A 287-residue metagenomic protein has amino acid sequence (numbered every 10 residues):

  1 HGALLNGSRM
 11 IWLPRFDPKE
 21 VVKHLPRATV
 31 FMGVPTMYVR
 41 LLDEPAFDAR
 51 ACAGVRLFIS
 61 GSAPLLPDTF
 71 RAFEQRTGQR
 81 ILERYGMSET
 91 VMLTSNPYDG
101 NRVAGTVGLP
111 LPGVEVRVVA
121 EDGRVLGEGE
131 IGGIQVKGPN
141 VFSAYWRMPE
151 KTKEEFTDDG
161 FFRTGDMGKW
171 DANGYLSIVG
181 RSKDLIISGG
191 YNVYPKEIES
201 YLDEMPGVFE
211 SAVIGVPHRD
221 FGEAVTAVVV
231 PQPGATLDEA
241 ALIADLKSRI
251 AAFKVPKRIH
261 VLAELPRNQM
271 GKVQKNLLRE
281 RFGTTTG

Functional and structural regions predicted by a protein language model:
G2-L4, I259: Short hydrophobic alpha-helical segments of the AMP-binding
L5-S8, L25-G33, L42-R102, E115: Gly/Ser/Thr-rich phosphate-binding loop
S8-R27, T36, V193-I198: ATP-dependent adenylate-forming carboxylate-activation enzymes
K23, V34, G86, G138 (+5 more regions): AMP-binding/adenylate-forming catalytic core of the ANL superfamily
T36-M37, A63-P64, N140: Alpha-helix/helix-capping structural signal
L82-E89, L93, G108-P110, I214-P217 (+1 more regions): Beta-strand->loop->alpha-helix junctions that form or flank phosphate-binding loops in nucleotide-handling enzymes
L109-G113, R124-E155, Y191-V193: Conserved ATP/PPi-binding loop(s) of AMP-dependent carboxylate-activating enzymes
E280-G287: Acidic/polar alpha-helix N-cap and adjacent early helical turns within long charge-rich amphipathic helices/linkers
